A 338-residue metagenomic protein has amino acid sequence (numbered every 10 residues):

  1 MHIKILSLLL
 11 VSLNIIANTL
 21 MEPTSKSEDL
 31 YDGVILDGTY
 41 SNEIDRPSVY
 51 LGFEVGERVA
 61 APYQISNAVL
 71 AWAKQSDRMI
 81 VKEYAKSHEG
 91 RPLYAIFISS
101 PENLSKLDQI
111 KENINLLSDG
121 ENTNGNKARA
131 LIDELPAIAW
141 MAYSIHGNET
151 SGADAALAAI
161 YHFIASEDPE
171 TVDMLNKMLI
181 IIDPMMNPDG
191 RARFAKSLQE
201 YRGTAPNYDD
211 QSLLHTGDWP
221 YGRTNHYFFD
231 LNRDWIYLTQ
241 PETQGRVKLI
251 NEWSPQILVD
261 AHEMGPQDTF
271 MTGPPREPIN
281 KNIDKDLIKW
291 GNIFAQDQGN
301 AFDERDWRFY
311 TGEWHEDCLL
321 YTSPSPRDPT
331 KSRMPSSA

Functional and structural regions predicted by a protein language model:
H2-L9: Sec-dependent signal peptide recognition, specifically the positively charged N-region followed immediately by
E28-T39, Y94-S100, I110-L116, K127-P136 (+4 more regions): Surface-exposed loop and adjacent secondary-structure segments within mature catalytic domains
Y40-G56, M141: Acidic/histidine-rich, surface-exposed loop or edge segments in extracytoplasmic proteins
A61, G90, S144, I182 (+2 more regions): Divalent metal-coordination and catalytic microenvironments
D77-M79, L135-I138, N176-I180, W253-I257 (+1 more regions): Loop/turn elements at helix/coil->beta-strand transitions in domains of secreted/extracellular proteins
T239-Q298: Active-site-proximal loop/hinge segments that shape catalytic or ion-binding/gating pockets
Y321-D328: Conserved small/polar residues in nucleotide/adenosyl-binding loops
